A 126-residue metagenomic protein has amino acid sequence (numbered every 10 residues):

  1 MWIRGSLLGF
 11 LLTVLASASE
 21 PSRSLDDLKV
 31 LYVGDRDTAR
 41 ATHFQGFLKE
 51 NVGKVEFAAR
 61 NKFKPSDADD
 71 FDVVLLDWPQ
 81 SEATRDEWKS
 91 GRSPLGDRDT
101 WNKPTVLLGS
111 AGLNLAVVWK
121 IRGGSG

Functional and structural regions predicted by a protein language model:
M1-W2, V14: N-terminal targeting/docking segments
W2-G9: Sec-dependent signal peptide recognition, specifically the positively charged N-region followed immediately by
F10-S19: Hydrophobic h-region of N-terminal signal peptides that target proteins for export in Gram-negative bacteria
A18-V73: Aromatic-Pro/Gly-enriched surface loop or interdomain linker that acts as a lid/target-recognition segment
S24, R60, W78-P79, T105: Generic N-terminal amphipathic/basic segments
S66-S81, V106: Short, well-ordered secondary-structure micro-motifs within conserved domains or adaptor modules
Q80-G126: A glycine-rich, often tryptophan-bearing local segment used as a flexible ligand/cofactor-contacting loop or short
